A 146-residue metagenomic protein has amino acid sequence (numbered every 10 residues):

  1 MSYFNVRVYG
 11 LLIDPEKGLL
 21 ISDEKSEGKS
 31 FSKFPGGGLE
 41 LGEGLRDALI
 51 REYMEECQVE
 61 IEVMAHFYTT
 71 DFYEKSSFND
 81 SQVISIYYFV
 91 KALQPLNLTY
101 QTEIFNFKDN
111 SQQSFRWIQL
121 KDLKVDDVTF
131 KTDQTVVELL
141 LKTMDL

Functional and structural regions predicted by a protein language model:
M1-F34, A92: N-terminal strand-loop-strand
S2-F4, F31, F78-I84, F107-Q112: A generic structural micro-feature
G10, H66, I86-V90: A structural signal for short, well-ordered beta-strand segments
G18-L19, V83-Y87, F115: Structural motif
K29-S32, L98, E103-L146: Nudix hydrolase/Nudix homology domain
F34-F67: The catalytic Nudix box helix
L39, A92, L120-L123: Hydrophobic pocket-lining residues within nucleotide cofactor-binding pockets
E74-Q101, V136: Active-site-adjacent beta-strand/loop module that shapes the phosphate/pyrophosphate-binding cleft
